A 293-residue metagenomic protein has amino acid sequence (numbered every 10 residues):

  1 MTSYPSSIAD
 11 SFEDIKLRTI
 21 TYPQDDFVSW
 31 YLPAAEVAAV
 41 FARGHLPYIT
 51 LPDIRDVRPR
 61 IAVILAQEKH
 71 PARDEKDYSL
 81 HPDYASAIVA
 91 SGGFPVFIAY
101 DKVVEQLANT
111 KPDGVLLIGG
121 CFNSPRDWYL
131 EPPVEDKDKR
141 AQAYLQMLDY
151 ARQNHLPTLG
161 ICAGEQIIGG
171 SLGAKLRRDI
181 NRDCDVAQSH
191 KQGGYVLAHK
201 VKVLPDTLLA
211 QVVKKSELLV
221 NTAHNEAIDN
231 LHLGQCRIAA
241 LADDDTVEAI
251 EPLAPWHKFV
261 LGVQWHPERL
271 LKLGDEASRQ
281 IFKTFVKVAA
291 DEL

Functional and structural regions predicted by a protein language model:
T2-L159, G170, R177, N181-V212 (+6 more regions): N-terminal beta1-alpha1 cap of cysteine-dependent amidohydrolase-like domains
A163-E165, L172: Active-site loop->helix "elbow" adjoining a glycine-rich segment at hydrolase catalytic centers
T222: Short, basic/aromatic recognition patches
L261-Q264: Active-site-proximal beta-strand elements of phosphoester/diester hydrolases
